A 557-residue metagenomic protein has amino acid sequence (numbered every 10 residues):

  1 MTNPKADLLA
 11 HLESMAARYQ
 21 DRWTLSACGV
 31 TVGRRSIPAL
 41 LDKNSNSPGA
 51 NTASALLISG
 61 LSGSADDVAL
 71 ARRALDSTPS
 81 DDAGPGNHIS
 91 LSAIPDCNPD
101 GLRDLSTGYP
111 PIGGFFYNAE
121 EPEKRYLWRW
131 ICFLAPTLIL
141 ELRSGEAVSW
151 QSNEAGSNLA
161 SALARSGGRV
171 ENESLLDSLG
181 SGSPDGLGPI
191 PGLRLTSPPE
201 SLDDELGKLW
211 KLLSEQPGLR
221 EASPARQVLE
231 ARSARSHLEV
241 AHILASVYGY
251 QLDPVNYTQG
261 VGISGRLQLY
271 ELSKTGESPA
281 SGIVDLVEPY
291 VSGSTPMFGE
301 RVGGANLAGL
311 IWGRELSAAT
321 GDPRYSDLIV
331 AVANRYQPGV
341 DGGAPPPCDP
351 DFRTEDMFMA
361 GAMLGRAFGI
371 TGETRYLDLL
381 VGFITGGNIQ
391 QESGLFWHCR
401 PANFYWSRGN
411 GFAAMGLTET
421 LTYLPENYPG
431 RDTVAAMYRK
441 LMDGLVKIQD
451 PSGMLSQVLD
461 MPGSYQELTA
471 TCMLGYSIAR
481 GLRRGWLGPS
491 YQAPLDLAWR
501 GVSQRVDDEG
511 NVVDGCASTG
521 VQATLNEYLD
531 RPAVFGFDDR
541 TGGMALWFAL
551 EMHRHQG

Functional and structural regions predicted by a protein language model:
M1-P38: Short glycine- and acidic-rich boundary segments immediately preceding or forming the N-terminal edge of structured
T31-V32, G49-S174, G180-L187: Active-site/substrate-binding loop(s) of hydrolase catalytic cores
P38-N51: Short beta-strand-to-loop junctions in surface cap/lid or active-site-entrance loops
L176-L179, V228-V240, G249-G260, L272-S278 (+3 more regions): CBM-like carbohydrate-recognition segments
L202, T418-D460: Oxyanion-binding "anion nests"
I243-V247, S264-L267, L307-A319, P346-M359 (+3 more regions): Carbohydrate-binding/catalytic loop surfaces
S292-P401, Y405: Extended ligand-binding groove/face enriched in aromatic
A367-R375, T420-D432, G481-P489: Inter-helical turn/loop segments and adjacent helix faces that build the functional surface of alpha-helical bundle
